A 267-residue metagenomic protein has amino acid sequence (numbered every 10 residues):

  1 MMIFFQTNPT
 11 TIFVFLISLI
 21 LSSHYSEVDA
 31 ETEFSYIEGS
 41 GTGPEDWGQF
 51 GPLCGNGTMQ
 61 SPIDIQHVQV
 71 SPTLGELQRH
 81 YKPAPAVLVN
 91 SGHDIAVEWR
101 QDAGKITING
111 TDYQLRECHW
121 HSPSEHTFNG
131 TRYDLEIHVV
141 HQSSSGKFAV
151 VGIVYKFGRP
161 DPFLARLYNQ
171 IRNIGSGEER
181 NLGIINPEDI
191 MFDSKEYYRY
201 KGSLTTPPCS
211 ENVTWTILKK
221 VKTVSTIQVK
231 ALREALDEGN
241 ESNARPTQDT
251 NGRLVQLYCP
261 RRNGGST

Functional and structural regions predicted by a protein language model:
M2-T267: Alpha-carbonic anhydrase
